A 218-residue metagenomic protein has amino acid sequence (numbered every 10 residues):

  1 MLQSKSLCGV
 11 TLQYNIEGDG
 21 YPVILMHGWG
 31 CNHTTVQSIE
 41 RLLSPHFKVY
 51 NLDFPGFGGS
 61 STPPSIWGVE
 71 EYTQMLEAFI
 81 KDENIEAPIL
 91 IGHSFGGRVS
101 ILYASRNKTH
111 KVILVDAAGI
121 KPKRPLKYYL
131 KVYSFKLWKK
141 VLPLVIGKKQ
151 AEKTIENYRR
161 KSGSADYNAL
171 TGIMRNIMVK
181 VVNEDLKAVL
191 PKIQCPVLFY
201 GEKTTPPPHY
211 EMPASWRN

Functional and structural regions predicted by a protein language model:
L7-C8, N51-I91: Active-site loop/oxyanion-hole signature of alpha/beta-hydrolase fold enzymes
V10-G59: Conserved HGGG/HGGXW glycine-rich cap/lid loop of the alpha/beta-hydrolase fold
H27-W29, F57, P88, G92-G97 (+1 more regions): Conserved alpha/beta-hydrolase "nucleophile elbow" surrounding the catalytic nucleophile
D53, I89, K111-I113, P191: Residue in the alpha/beta-hydrolase core beta-strand immediately N-terminal to the catalytic nucleophile
R98-L144: Flexible "cap/lid" loop of the alpha/beta hydrolase fold
R159-A188: Hydrophobic, aromatic-rich cap/lid helix
K192-I193, L198-G201: Short beta-strand/loop motif that positions the catalytic acidic residue of the alpha/beta-hydrolase fold
P206-M212: Conserved alpha/beta-hydrolase "acid-adjacent" motif
